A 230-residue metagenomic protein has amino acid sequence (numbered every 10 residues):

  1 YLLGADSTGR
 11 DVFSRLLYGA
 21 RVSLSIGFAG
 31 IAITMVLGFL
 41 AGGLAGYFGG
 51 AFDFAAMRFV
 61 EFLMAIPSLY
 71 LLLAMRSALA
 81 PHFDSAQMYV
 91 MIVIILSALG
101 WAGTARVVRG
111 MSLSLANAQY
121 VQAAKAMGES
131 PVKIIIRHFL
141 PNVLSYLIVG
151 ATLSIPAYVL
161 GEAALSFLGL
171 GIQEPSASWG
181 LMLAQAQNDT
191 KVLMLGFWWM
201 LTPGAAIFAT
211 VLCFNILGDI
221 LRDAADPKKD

Functional and structural regions predicted by a protein language model:
A5-D230: Alpha-helical transmembrane segments of integral membrane proteins, especially multi-pass inner/plasma-membrane
